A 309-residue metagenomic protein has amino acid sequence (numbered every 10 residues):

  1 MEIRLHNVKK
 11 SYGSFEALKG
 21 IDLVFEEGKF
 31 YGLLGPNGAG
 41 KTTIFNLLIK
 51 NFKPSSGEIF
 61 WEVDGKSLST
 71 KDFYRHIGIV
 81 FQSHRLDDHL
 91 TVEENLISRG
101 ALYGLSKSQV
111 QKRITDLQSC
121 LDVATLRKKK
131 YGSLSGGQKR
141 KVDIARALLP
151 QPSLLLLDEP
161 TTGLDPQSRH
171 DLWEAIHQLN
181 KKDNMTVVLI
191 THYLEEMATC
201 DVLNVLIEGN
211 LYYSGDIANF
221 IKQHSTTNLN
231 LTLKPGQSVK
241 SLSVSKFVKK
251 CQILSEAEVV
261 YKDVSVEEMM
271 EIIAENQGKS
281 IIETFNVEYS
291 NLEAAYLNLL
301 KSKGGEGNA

Functional and structural regions predicted by a protein language model:
I49: Helix-to-loop junction immediately C-terminal to a conserved catalytic motif
G57-K66, D72-F73: Conserved ABC transporter NBD signature motif
I97, A101, S108-L126: Conserved ABC ATPase "signature" region
K130-L134: Conserved ABC ATPase signature
L155-D158: Catalytic Walker B motif of ABC-type/P-loop ATPase nucleotide-binding domains
A175-V260: ABC transporter nucleotide-binding domain
